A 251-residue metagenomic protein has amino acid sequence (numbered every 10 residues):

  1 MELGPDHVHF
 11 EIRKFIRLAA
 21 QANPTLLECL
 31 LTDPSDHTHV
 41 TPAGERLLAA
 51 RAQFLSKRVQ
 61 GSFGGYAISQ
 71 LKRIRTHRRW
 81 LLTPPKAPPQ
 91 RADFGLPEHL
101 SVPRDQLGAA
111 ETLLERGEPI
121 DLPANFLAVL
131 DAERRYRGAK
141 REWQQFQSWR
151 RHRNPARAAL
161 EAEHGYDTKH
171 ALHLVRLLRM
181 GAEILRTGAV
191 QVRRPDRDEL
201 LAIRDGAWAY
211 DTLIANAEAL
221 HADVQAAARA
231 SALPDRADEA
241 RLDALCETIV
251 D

Functional and structural regions predicted by a protein language model:
E2-D251: The feature captures the alpha-helical scaffold/lid subdomain characteristic of nucleotidyltransferase
